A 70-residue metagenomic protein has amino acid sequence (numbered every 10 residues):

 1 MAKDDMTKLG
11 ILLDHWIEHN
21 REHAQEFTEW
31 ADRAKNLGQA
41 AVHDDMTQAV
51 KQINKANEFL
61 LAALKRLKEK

Functional and structural regions predicted by a protein language model:
M1-T28: N-terminal acidic leader/helix
E29-R66: Short, charge-rich amphipathic interface segments used for partner binding and complex assembly
E69-K70: Short acidic DE-rich linear segments
